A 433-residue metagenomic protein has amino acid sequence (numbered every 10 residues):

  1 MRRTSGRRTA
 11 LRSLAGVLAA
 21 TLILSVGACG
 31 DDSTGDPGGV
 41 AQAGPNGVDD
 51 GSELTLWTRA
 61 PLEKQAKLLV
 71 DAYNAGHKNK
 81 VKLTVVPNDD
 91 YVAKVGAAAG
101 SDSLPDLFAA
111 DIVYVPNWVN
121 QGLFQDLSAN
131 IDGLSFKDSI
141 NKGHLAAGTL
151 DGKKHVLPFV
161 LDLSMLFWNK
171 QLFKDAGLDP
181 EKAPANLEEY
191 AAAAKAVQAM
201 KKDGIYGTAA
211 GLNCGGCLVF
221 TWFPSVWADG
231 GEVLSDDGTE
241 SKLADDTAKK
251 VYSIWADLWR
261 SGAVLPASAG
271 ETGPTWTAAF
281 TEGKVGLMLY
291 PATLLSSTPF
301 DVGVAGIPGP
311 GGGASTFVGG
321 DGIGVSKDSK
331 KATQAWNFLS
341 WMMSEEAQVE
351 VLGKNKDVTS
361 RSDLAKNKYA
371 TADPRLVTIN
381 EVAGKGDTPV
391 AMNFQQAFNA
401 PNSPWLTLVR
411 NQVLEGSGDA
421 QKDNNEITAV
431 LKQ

Functional and structural regions predicted by a protein language model:
R2-N117, D132, F136, P180 (+4 more regions): Conserved N-terminal structural module of periplasmic/extracytoplasmic solute-binding proteins
R2-R3, K174, P180, R260 (+1 more regions): Conserved C-terminal helix/tail region of periplasmic/extracytoplasmic solute-binding proteins
P45, I112-L163, L218, G303-A305 (+2 more regions): Hinge/lid segment of periplasmic solute-binding proteins
N46-D50, Q125-I140, K182-A185, Y206-N213 (+3 more regions): Short, solvent-exposed loop/beta-turn-alpha elements that line the ligand-binding surface or hinge of extracytoplasmic
H155-F159, S164, E188-E240, V285: Extracytoplasmic/periplasmic solute-binding protein
A193-A196, D237-S268: Glycine-centered hinge/linker elements that transmit conformational signals in sensory and ligand-binding systems
T221, Y252-K331, N337: Extracytoplasmic/periplasmic substrate-binding proteins
A292-D301, P310-T407: C-terminal lobe and pocket-closing loops of periplasmic/extracytoplasmic Venus-flytrap solute-binding proteins
